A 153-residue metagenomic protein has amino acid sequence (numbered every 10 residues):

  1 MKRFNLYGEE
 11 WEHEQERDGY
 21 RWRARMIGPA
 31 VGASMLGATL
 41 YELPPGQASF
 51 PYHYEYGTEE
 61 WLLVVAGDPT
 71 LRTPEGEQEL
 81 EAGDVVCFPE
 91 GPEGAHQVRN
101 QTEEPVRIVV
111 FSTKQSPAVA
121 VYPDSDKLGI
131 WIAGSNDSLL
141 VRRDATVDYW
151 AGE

Functional and structural regions predicted by a protein language model:
M1-M35, V121-E153: A short, N-terminal "cap"/entry segment at the start of jelly-roll beta-barrel domains of the cupin/DSBH fold
W22-A24, T39-E55, P92-E93: Conserved short histidine dyad/triad with adjacent acidic residue
G28-L36, Q47-E60, G76: A short beta-loop-beta micro-motif enriched in histidine and acidic residues
L40-P44, E55-L71, F111-Q115: Short, conserved beta-strand element in jelly-roll/cupin
S49, E59, A66-D68, E75 (+2 more regions): A generic structural motif
P74-E90: Short acidic-glycine-tyrosine-enriched beta hairpin
E90-P117: Ligand-binding loop in jelly-roll beta-barrel domains
